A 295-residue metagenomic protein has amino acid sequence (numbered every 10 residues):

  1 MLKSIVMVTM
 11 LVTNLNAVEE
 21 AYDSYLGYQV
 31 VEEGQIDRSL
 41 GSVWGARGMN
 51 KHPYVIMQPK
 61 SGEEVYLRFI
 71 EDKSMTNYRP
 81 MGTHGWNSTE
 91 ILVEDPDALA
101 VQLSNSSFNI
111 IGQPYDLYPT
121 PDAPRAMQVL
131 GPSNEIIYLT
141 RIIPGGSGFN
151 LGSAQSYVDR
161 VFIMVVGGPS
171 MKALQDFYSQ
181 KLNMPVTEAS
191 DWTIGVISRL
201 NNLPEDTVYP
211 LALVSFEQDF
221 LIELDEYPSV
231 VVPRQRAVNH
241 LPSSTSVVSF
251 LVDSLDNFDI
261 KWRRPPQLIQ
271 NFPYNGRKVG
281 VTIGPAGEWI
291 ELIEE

Functional and structural regions predicted by a protein language model:
L2, Y28-G34, I110-P114, M184-S190 (+1 more regions): Short secondary-structure junctions
S4-T13, K51-L103, R125-L130, R160-S170 (+3 more regions): Vicinal oxygen chelate
M10-E63, D116-T120, V166-D219: Core segments of cupin and vicinal oxygen chelate
V18, F108-I111, Y115-D116, V248 (+3 more regions): Catalytic cores of nucleotide-enabled group-transfer and carboxylate-activating enzymes in metabolic and assembly-line
D97-I143: Extended, hydrophobic interaction surfaces within ordered domains
Y115-L117, R125, I197-L203, V208-P210 (+3 more regions): Intrinsic, low-complexity N-terminal interaction/targeting segments
P124-Q180, M184-I194, N202: Surface-exposed beta-loop interaction hotspot
L139-G145, P228, L292-E295: Short beta->alpha transition motifs characteristic of CBS
